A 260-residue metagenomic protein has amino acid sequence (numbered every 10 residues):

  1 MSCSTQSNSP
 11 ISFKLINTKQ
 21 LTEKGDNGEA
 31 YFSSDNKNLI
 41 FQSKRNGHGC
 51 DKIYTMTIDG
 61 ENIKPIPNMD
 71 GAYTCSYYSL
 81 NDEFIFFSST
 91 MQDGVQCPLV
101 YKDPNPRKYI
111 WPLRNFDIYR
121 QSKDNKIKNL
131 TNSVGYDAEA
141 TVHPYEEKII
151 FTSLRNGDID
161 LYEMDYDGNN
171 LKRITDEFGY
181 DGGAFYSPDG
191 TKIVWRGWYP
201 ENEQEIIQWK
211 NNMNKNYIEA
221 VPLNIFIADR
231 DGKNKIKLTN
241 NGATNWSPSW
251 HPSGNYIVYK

Functional and structural regions predicted by a protein language model:
M1-I11: Bacterial Sec-dependent signal peptides at the C-terminal "C-region" and cleavage site
S9-G25: A short helix->beta-strand "capping" segment at the edge of beta-propeller domains
E23-D26, Q42-I53, P67-Y73, S88-I118 (+8 more regions): A flexible loop/linker signature enriched in serine peptidases of the S9 family
S34-D35, L80-N81, P144-Y145, P188-D189 (+1 more regions): Residue-level detector of Asp-centered blade-edge/turn motifs that repeat once per structural unit in beta-propeller
L39-I40, I85, I149-I150, I193 (+1 more regions): Hydrophobic beta-strand positions that form the internal "hydrophobic ladder" of WD40/Gbeta-like beta-propeller blades
T57-E61, S122-N125, D165-N169, D229-K233: Short loop/turn segments that connect beta-strands within beta-propeller blades
W246-K260: Loop/turn-rich, solvent-exposed surfaces of beta-rich toroidal or solenoidal domains
